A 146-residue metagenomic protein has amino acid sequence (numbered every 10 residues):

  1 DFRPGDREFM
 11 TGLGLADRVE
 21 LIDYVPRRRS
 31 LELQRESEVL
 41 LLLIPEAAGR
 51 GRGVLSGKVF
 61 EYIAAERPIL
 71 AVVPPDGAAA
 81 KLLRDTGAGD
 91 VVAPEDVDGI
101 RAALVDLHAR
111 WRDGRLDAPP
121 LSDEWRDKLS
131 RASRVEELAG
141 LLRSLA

Functional and structural regions predicted by a protein language model:
R3-L31: Nucleotide-activated donor-binding/catalytic signature segment of Leloir-type glycosyltransferases, i.e., the conserved
R18, Q34-V54: Acidic donor-binding loop of glycosyltransferase active sites
V25-P26, L55-K58, P75, D96 (+1 more regions): Short loop/turn segments at beta->alpha junctions
R28-L31, S56-A65, A80-K81: Short alpha-helical segment that forms part of, or immediately flanks, the ligand-binding pocket in carbohydrate-active
V39-L43, E61-V73: Short hydrophobic beta-strand element within catalytic cores of glycosyltransferases and related nucleotide-activated
P74-D106: Change "using UDP/GDP/dTDP sugars" to "using nucleotide sugars
E95, G99, R112-R143: A charged, aromatic-enriched C-terminal amphipathic alpha-helix characteristic of glycosyltransferases across folds
